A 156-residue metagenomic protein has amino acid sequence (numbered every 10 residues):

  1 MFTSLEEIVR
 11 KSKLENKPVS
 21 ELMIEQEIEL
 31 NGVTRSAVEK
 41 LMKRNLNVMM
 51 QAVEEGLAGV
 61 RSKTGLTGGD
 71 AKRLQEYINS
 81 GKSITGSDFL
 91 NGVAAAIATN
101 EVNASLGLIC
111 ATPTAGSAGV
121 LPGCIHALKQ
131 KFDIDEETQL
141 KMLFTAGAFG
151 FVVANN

Functional and structural regions predicted by a protein language model:
M1-G107, K131: Generic N-terminal targeting/processing segments that precede catalytic cores or assembly contacts
S83, T112-A115, E137: Alpha-helix capping and helix-loop boundary segments enriched in small/acidic/polar residues
L106-C124: Conserved phosphate/anionic-ligand binding catalytic regions in large, soluble enzymes, centered on
P122-I134: Alpha-helical support elements that line or immediately flank enzyme active sites and cofactor-binding pockets
D135-A148: Beta-strand segments within the central parallel beta-sheet cores of soluble alpha/beta enzyme folds
G147-N156: A structural-propensity feature for long, helix-poor, extended segments
